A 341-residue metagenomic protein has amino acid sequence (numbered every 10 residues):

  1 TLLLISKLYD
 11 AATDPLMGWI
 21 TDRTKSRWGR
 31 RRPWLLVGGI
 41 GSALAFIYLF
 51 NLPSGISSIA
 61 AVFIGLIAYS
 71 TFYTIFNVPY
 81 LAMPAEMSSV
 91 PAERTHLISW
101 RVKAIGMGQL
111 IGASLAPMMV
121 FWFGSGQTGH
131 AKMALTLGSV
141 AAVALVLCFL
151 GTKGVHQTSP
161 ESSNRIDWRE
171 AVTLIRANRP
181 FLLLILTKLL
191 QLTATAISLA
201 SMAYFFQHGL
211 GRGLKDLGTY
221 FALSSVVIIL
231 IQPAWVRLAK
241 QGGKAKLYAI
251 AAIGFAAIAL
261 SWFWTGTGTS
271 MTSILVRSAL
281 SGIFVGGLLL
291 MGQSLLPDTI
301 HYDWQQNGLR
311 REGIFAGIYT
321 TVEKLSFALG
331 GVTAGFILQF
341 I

Functional and structural regions predicted by a protein language model:
T1-I341: Membrane-embedded alpha-helical bundles of multi-pass transporters/translocases, especially carrier/permease families
